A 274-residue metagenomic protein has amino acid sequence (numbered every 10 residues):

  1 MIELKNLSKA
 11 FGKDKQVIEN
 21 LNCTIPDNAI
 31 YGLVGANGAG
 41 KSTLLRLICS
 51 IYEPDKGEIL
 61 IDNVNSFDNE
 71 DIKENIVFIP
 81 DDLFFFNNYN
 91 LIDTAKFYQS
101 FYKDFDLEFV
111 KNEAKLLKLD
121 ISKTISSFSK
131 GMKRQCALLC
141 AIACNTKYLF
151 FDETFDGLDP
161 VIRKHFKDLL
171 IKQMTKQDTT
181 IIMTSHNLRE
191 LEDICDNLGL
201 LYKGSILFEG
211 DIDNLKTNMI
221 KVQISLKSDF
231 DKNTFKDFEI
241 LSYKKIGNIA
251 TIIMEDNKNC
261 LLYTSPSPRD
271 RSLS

Functional and structural regions predicted by a protein language model:
M1-N20, D27: A short, flexible loop at the N-terminus of ABC-type nucleotide-binding domains that lies
Y31-A36: The feature captures the beta-strand-to-loop junction immediately N-terminal to the Walker
C49: Helix-to-loop junction immediately C-terminal to a conserved catalytic motif
G57-I72: Conserved ABC transporter NBD signature motif
P80-C136: ABC-family P-loop ATPase nucleotide-binding domains
L149-E153: Catalytic Walker B motif of ABC-type/P-loop ATPase nucleotide-binding domains
F166-E255: ABC transporter nucleotide-binding domain
Y263-D270: Conserved small/polar residues in nucleotide/adenosyl-binding loops
